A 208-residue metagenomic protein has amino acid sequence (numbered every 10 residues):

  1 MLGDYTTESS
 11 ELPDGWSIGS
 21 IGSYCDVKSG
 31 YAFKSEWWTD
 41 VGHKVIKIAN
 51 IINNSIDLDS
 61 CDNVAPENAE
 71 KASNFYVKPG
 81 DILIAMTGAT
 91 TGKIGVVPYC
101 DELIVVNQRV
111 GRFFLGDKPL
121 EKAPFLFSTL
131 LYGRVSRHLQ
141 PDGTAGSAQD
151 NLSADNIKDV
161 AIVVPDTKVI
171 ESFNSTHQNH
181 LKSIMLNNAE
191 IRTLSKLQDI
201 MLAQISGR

Functional and structural regions predicted by a protein language model:
M1-G30, D159, V163-R208: Non-catalytic DNA-recognition/assembly elements of restriction-modification systems
G19-W37, A49-D81: Sequence-specific dsDNA recognition surfaces
S35-V45, L58-V64, N74-V77, G95-Q108 (+1 more regions): Short, surface-exposed loop/turn microsegments at beta-strand edges and helix-strand junctions
I51-V64, I82-A85, A89-N107, P124-S128 (+2 more regions): Short, ligand-facing micro-motifs at secondary-structure edges
I104-G111, T144-E171: A short glycine-rich beta-alpha junction/loop motif
F114-D117, F127-Y132, S136: Terminal anchoring/processing modules of extracellular glycoproteins
P119-P124, T167-E171: Short, conserved charged micro-motifs
